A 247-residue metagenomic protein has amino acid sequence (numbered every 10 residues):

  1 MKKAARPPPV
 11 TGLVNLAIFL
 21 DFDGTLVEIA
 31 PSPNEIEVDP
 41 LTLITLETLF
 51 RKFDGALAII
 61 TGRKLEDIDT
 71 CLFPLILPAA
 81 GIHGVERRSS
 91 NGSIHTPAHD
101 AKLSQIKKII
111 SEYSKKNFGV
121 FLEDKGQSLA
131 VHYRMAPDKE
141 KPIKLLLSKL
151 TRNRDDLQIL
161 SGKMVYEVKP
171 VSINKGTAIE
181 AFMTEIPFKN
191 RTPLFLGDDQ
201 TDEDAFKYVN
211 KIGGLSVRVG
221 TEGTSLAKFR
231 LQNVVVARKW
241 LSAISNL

Functional and structural regions predicted by a protein language model:
M1-F22, L26-A30, N34, L41 (+2 more regions): Non-catalytic pre-domain segments flanking phosphatase-related domains
K2, L13, D39, V171 (+1 more regions): Mg2+-dependent phosphoryl-transfer enzymes with acidic/Ser/Thr/Gly-rich catalytic loops
G12-V14, I18, I44-F53, I212: A short, Lys/Arg-enriched amphipathic alpha-helix followed by its capping loop at the start of a domain
E37-D124: Active-site phosphate-binding/coordination module
A80-I109, L160-N190: Substrate-recognition "cap/lid" segment bordering the active-site pocket of phosphatases
I106-I110, P142-R152: Short amphipathic alpha-helices in soluble, non-transmembrane regions that often serve as interface/regulatory elements
V120-P137, L157-K169: Charged, glycine-interspersed solvent-exposed loop segments at helix/strand-loop junctions that cap or gate access
